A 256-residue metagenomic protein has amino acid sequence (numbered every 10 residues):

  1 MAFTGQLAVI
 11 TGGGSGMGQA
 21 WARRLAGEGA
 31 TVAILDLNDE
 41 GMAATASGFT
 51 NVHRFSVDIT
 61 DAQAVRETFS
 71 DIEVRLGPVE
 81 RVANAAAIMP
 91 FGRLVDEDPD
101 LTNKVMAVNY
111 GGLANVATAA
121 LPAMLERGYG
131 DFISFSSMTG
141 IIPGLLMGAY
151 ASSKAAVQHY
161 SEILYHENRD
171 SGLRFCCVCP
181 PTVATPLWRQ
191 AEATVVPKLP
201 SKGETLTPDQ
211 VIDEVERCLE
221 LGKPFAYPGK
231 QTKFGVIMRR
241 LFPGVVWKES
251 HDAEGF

Functional and structural regions predicted by a protein language model:
A2-T31: Canonical Rossmann dinucleotide-binding motif of NAD(H)/NADP(H)-dependent dehydrogenases/reductases, specifically
E40, S56-E67, P99: The beta1-alpha1 cofactor-binding region of Rossmann-like NAD(H)/NADP(H)-dependent oxidoreductases
R93-K104: Substrate-binding pocket helix/loop in short-chain dehydrogenase/reductase
A117, S153: Active-site helix of classical SDR
P122, H166-D170: Alpha-helical segment proximal to the catalytic Tyr-Lys
S137: Residue(s) in the substrate-gating loop at a strand-loop-helix junction that position the organic substrate next
C177, K198-G235: C-terminal helical subdomain
